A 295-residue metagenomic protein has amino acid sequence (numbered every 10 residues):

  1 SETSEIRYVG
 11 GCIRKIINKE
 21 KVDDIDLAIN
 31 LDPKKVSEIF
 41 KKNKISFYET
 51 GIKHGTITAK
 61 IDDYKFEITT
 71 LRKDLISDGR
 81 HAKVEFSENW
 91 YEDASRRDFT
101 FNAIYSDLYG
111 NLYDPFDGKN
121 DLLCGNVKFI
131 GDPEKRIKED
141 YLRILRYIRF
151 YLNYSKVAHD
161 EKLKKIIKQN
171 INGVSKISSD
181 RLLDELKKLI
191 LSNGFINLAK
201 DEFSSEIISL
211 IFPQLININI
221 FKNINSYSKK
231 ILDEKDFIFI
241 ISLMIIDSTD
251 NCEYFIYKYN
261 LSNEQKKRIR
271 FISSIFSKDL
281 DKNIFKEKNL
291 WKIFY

Functional and structural regions predicted by a protein language model:
S1-Y295: Catalytic cores of the polymerase beta-like nucleotidyltransferase superfamily and closely associated nucleotide
